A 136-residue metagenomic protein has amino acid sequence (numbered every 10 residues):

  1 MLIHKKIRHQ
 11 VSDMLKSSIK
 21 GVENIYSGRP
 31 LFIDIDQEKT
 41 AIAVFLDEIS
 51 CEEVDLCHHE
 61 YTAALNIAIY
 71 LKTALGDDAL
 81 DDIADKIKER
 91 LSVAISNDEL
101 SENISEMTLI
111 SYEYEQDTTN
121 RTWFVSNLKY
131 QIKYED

Functional and structural regions predicted by a protein language model:
M1-I33, D47-D136: Charged, amphipathic alpha-helical segments and their flanking helix caps
Q37-I49: A short, hydrophobic beta-strand-centered structural micro-motif
